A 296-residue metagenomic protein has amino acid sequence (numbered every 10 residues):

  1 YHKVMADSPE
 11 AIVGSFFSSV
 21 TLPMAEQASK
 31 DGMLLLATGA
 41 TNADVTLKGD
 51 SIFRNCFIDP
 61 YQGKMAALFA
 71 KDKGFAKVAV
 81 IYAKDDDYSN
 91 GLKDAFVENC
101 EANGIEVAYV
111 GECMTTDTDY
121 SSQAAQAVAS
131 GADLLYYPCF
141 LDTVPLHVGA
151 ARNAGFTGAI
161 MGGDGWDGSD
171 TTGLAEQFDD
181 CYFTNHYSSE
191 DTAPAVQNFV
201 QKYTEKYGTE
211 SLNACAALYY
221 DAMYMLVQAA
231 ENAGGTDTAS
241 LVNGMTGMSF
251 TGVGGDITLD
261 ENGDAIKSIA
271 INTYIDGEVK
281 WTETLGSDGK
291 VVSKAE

Functional and structural regions predicted by a protein language model:
Y1-D44, N55, C113-Y120, D142-P145 (+2 more regions): Beta-alpha junction/loop-to-helix N-cap segments that form part of ligand/metal-binding clefts
V4-F16, L36-T38, A79-Y82, G131-L141 (+3 more regions): Periplasmic-binding protein-like
F17-L22, A40-V45, P60-Y61, K84-Y88 (+7 more regions): Solvent-exposed loop/turn segments at secondary-structure junctions within structured extracellular/periplasmic domains
A28-D31, L92-T184: Extracellular/periplasmic bilobed ligand-binding domains
I52-T115, L134, L226: An alpha-beta-alpha
N55-K77, N90-L92, T118-S121, V144-P145 (+3 more regions): Hydrophobic alpha-helical segments within soluble ligand-binding/sensing domains
V148-Y220, E231, W281, L285: Extracellular/periplasmic periplasmic-binding protein-like sensory domains
E205-A217, V227-W281: Segments of small-molecule ligand-sensing domains
